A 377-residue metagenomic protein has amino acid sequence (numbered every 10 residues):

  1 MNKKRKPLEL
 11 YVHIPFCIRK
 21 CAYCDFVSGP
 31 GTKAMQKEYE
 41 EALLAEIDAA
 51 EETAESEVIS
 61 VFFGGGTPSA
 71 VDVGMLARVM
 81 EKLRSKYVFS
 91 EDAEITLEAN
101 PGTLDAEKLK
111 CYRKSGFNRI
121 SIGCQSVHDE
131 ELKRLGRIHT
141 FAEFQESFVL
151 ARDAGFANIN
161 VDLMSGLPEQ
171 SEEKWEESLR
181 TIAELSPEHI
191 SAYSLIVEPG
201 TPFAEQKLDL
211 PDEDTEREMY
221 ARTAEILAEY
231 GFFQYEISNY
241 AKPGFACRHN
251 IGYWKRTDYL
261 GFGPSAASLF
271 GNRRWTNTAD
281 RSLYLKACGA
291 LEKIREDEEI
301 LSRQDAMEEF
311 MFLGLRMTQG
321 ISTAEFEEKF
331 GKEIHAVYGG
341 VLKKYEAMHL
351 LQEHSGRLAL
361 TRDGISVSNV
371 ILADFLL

Functional and structural regions predicted by a protein language model:
K4-I14: Immediate flanking context of iron-sulfur cluster ligation sites
R5-P7, S28-E52, E57-K332: C-terminal scaffold of the Radical SAM
P15-F26: Local cysteine-cluster metal-coordination motifs and their immediate loop/turn environment, predominantly Fe-S cluster
G331-K344: Short amphipathic alpha-helical interaction segments
E346-G356: A short, conserved structural fragment
R357-T361: Minor-groove-contacting beta-hairpin "wing" of winged helix-turn-helix DNA-binding domains
D363-L377: Short, amphipathic alpha-helical interaction segments positioned at domain boundaries
